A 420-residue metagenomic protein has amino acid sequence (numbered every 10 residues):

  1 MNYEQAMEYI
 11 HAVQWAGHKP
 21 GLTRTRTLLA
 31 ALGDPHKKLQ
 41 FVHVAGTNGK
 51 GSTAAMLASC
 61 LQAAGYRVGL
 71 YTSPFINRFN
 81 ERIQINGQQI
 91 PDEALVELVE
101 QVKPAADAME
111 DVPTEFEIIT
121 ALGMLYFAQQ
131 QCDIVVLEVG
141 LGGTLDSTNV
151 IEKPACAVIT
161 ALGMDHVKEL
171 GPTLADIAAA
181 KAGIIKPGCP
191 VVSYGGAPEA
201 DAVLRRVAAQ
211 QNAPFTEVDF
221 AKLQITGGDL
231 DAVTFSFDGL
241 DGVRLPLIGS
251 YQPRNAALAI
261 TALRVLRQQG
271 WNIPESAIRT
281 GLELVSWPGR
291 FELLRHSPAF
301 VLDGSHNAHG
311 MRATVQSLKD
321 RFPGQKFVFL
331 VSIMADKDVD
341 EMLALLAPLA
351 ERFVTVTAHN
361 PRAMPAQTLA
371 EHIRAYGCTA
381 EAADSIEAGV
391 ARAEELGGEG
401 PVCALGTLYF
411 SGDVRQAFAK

Functional and structural regions predicted by a protein language model:
M1-Q40, K168: Positively charged, low-complexity intrinsically disordered leader regions
L22, R26-K37, A63-E152, L170 (+1 more regions): ATP-dependent carboxylate-amine ligase catalytic core
K37-K38, I134-L137, L145-V158, L162-H166 (+3 more regions): Nucleotide phosphate-binding/pyrophosphate-handling subdomain across enzymes that bind or process nucleotide phosphates
V44, S52-G69: A conserved segment at the C-terminal end of the G1
E110-D111, I118, Q131-I134, E138 (+4 more regions): Acidic, Mg2+-coordinating active-site environments of NTP-dependent enzymes
Y194-G195, V207-D229, P246-S250, I278-L284 (+5 more regions): Beta-strand->loop->alpha-helix junctions that form or flank phosphate-binding loops in nucleotide-handling enzymes
A197-T216, L230-T234, A299-L302, A308 (+1 more regions): C-terminal helical cap/extension that packs against the catalytic core of soluble nucleotide-cofactor enzymes
